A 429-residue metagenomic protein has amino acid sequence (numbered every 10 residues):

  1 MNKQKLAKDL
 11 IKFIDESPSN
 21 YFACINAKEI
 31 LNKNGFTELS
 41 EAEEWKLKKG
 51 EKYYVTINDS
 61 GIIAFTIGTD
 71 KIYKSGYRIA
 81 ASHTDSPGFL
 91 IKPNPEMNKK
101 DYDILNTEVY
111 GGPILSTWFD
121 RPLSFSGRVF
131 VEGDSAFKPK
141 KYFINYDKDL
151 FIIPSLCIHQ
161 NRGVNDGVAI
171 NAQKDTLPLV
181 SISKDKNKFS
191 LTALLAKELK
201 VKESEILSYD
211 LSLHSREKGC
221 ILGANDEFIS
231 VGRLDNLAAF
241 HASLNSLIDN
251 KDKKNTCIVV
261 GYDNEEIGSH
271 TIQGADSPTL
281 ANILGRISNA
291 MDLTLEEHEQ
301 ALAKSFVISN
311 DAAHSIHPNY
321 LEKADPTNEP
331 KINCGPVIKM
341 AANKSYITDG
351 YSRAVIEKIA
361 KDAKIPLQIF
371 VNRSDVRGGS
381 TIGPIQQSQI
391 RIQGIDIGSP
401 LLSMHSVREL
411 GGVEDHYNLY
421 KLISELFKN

Functional and structural regions predicted by a protein language model:
M1-N429: N-terminal hydrophobic/helix-forming segments and targeting peptides
